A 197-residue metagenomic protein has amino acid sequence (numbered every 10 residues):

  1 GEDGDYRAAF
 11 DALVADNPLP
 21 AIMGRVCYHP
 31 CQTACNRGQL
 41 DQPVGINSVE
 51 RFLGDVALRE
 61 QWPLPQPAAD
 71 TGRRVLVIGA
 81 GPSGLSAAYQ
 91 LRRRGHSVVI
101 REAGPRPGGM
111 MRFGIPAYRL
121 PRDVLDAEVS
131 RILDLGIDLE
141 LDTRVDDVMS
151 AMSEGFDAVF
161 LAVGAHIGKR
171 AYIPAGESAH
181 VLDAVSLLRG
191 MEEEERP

Functional and structural regions predicted by a protein language model:
G1-R25, L40-A69, M191-E192: Ferredoxin-type iron-sulfur electron-transfer modules in oxidoreductases and energy-metabolism complexes
F10-N17, G24, Y28, V49 (+1 more regions): N-terminal Rossmann-like dinucleotide/flavin-binding domain of flavoprotein oxidoreductases that bind FAD/FMN
P18, G81-P82, R106: Residue-level detector of alpha-helix initiation sites
R25-G54, D157-E177: Helix-enriched interaction subdomains in cytosolic or periplasmic regions, typified by TIR/SEFIR signaling/NADase cores
L53-A68, S130-D142, D147, G168-P197: Glycine-rich dinucleotide-binding loop and its adjacent helix/turn
A69-V75: A short, charged/proline- and glycine-enriched loop that marks the coil->beta-strand transition at the N-terminal
V77-R101, E140-G155, V159, V163-K169 (+1 more regions): Rossmann-like dinucleotide/flavin-binding elements
H96-R112: Glycine-rich FAD pyrophosphate-binding loop
